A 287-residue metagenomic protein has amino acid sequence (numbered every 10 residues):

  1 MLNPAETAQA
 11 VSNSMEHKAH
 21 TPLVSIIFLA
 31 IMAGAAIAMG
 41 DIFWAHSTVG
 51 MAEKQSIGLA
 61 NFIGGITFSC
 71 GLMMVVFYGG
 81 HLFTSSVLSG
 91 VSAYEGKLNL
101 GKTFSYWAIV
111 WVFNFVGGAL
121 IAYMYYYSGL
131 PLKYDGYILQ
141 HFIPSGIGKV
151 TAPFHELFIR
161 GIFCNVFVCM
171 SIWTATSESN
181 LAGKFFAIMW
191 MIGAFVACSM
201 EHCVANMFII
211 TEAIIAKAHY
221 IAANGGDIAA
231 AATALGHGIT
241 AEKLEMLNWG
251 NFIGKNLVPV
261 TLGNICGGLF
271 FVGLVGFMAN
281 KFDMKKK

Functional and structural regions predicted by a protein language model:
M1-K287: Alpha-helical transmembrane segments and their helix-helix packing motifs
